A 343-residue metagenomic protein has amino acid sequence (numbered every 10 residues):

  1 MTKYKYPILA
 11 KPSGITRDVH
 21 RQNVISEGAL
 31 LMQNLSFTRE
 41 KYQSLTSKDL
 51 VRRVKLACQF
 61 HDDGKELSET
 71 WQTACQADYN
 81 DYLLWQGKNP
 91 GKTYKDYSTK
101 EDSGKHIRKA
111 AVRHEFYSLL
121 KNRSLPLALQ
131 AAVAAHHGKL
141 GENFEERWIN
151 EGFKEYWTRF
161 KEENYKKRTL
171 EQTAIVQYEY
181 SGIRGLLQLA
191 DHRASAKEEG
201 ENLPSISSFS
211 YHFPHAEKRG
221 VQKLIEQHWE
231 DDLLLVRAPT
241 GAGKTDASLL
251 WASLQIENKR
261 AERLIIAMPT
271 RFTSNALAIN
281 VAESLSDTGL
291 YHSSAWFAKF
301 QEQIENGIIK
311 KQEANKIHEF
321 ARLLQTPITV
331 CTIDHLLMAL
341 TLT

Functional and structural regions predicted by a protein language model:
M1-S208: Accessory nucleic-acid engagement/destabilization modules that flank
E27, Y117, K121, A132 (+3 more regions): Alpha-helical scaffold elements adjacent to nucleotide-binding pockets in ATP/GTP-utilizing enzyme cores
E66-L67, L140-F144, S274-A276, F297-E302 (+1 more regions): Switch/connector loops and helix/strand junctions flanking conserved nucleotide-binding motifs in nucleotide-processing
S208-R237: Conserved pre-motif I regulatory segment
W229-Q255: Walker A/P-loop
W229-V236, E262-R263, Q325-P327: Pre-Walker A (Motif I) flank of P-loop NTPase domains
A261-K299: Conserved Walker A/P-loop ATP-binding site and its immediately adjacent core in helicase/helicase-like ATPase domains
S286-T341: Inter-Walker segment of RecA-like/P-loop motor cores
